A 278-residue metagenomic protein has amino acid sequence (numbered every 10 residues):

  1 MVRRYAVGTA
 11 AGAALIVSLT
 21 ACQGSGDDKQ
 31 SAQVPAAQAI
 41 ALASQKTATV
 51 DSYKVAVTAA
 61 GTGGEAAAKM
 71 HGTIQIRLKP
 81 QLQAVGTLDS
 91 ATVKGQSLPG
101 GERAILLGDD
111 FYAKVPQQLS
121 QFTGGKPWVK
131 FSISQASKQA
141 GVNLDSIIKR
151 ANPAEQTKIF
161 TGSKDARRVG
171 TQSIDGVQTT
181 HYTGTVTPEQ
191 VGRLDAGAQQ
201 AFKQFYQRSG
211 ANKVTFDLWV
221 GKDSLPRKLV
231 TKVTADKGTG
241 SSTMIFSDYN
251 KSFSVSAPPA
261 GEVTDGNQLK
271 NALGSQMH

Functional and structural regions predicted by a protein language model:
V2-A6, Q23-H278: Subset-of-secretome marker
R4-A14: Sec-dependent N-terminal signal peptides
A13-I16, I105: Generic alpha-helical scaffold signal
S18-A21: C-terminal motif of bacterial Sec signal peptides marking the signal peptidase cleavage site
